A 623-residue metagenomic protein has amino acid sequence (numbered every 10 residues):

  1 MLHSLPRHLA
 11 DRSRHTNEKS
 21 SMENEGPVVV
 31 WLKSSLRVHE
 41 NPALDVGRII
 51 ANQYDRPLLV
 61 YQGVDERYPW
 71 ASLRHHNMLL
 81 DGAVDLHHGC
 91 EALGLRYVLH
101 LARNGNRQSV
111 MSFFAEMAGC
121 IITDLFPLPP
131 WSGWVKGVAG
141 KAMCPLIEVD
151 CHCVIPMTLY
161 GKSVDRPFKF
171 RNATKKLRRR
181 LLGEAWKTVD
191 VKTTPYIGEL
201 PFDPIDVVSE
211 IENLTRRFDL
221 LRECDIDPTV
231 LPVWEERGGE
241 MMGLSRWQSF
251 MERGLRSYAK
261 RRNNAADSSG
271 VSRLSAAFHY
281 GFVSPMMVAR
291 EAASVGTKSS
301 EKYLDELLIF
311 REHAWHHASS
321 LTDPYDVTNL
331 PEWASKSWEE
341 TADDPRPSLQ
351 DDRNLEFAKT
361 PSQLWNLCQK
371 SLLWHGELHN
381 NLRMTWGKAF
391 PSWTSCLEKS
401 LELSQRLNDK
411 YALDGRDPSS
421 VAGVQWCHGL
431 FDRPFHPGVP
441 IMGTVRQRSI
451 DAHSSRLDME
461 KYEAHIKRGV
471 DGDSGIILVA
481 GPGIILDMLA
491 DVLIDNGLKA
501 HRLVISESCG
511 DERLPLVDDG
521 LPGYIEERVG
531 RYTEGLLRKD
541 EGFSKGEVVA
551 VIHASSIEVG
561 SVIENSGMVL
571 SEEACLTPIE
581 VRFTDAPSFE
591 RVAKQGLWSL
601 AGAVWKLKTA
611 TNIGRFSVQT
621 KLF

Functional and structural regions predicted by a protein language model:
M1-D190, S299, K370, A389-T394 (+2 more regions): Trp/Phe/Arg-rich N-terminal binding region typifying the photolyase-homology
E23, P156, S163-N329, K461-K467: Glycine/tryptophan-enriched, flexible segments
N264-E460, G469: Active-site-proximal binding-pocket segments
D473-I477: Pre-Walker A (Motif I) flank of P-loop NTPase domains
L478-G497: Glycine-rich P-loop/Walker A and Walker A-like loops and their local beta1-loop-alpha1 context in P-loop NTPases
V492-R513, L521: Conserved P-loop
R531-R538: Short alpha-helix capping/helix-loop boundary micro-motifs
